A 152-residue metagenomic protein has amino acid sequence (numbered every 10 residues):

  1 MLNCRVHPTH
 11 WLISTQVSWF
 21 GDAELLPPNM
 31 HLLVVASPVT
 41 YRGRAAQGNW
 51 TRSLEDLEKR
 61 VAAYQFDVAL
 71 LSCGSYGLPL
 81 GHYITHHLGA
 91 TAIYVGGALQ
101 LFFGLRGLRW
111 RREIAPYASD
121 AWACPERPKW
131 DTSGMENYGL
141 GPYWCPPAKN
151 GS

Functional and structural regions predicted by a protein language model:
M1, P8, V61-A62, F103-G104 (+1 more regions): Intrinsic structural disorder
M1-Q47: Redox- and metal-dependent alpha/beta enzyme cores, enriched for Fe-S-associated oxidoreductases and cofactor-handling
L2-C4, S53, Y94, L99-Q100: Residue-level signal for functionally critical sites in structured catalytic/ligand-binding pockets
R5-P8, L70-P79, L99-Q100: Gly/Ser/Thr-rich loops at beta-strand to alpha-helix junctions that form or flank small-molecule/cofactor-binding
E24-P28, K59-D67, H86-A90: Secondary-structure boundary elements
L33-V68: A mid-sequence, solvent-exposed acidic-amphipathic segment
E55-K59, S75, G81: Catalytic core segments in nucleotide and nucleic-acid processing enzymes
L80-S152: C-terminal functional extensions of proteins
